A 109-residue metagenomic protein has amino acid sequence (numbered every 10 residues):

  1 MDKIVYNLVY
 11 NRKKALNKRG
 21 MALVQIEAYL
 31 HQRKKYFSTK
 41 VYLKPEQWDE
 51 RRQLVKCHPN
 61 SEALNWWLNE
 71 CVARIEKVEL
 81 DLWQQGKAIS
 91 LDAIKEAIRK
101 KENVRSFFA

Functional and structural regions predicted by a protein language model:
M1-K13: Charged, amphipathic alpha-helical segments
L16-R19, Q32-A109: N-terminal helical hairpins
